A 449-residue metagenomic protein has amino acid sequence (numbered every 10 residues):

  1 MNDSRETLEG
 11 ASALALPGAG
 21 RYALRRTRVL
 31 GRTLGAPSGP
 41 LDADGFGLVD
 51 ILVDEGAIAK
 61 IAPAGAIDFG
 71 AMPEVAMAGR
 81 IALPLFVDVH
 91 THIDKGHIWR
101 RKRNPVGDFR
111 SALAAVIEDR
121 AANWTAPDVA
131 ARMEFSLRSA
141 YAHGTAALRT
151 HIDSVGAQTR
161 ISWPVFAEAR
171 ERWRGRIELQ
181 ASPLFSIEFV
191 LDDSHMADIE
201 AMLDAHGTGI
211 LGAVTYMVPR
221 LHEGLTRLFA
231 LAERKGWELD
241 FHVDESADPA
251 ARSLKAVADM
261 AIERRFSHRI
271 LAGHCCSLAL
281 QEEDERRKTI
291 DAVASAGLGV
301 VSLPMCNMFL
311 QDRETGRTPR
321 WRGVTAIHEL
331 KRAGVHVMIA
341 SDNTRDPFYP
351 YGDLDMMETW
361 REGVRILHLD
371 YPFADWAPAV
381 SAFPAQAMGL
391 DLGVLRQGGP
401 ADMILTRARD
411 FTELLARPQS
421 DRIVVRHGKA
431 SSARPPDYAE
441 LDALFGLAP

Functional and structural regions predicted by a protein language model:
M1-F69, F411: N-terminal metal-binding scaffold of metallo-dependent hydrolase/deaminase domains
G65-L83: Active-site metal-binding motif and surrounding structural segment of the metallo-beta-lactamase
R80, W99-H151, A157-R172, D198-D204: Alpha-helical scaffold segments that flank or form the walls of functional sites
R80-R101, S246-A247: Di-metal (Zn2+ and/or Mg2+/Mn2+) metal-binding site signature of metallo-dependent hydrolases with the MBL/beta-CASP
G96-V129, G207, K235, S253-L271 (+3 more regions): Active-site gating loops and adjacent loop-to-helix segments of metal-dependent hydrolytic enzymes
I161-G175, L191-G299, G316-I339, G393: Histidine/acidic residue-rich metal-binding segments in metalloenzymes
E238, D259-I270, L310, W321-T406: His/Asp/Glu-enriched, well-ordered alpha-helical/loop segment that forms or immediately abuts the divalent-metal
Q386, Q397-P449: C-terminal cap of metal-dependent C-N hydrolases
